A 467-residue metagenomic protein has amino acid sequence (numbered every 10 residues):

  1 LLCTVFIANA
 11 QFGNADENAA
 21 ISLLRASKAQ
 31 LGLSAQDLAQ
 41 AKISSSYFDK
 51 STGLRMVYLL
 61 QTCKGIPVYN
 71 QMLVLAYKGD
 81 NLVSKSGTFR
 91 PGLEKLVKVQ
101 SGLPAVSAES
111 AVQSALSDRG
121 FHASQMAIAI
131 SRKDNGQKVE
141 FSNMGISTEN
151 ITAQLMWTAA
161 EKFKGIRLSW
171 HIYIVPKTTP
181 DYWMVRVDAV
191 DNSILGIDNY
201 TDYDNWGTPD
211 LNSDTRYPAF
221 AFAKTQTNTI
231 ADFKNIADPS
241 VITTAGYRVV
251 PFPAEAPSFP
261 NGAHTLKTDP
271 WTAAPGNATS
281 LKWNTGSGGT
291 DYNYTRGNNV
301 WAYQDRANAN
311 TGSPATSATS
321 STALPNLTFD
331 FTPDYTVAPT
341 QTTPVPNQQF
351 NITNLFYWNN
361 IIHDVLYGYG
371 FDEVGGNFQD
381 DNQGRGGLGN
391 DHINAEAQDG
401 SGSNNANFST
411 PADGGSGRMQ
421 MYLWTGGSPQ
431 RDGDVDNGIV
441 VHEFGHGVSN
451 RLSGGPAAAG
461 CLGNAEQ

Functional and structural regions predicted by a protein language model:
L1-A15: Bacterial Sec-dependent N-terminal signal peptides
F12-A29: Short N-terminal segments immediately surrounding and downstream of signal-peptide cleavage
R25, A29, K64, L116-S124 (+2 more regions): Sec-exported extracytoplasmic/periplasmic mature domains
A26-G79, S86, Q137-V190, Q398-G400: Exposed beta-strand-loop-beta-strand "reactive/processing" segments of non-cytosolic proteins
A35-Q40, A123-A129, E373-G375: Short, surface-exposed acidic
K50-D118, T285-S287, Y292-Q304: Contiguous hydrophobic, core-forming segments of folded domains
F89-A160: Charged, low-complexity helical/coil segments in non-catalytic cytosolic or luminal regions
I146-F163, R167, Y173-P180, S193-Q467: Extracellular zinc-dependent metalloprotease catalytic-domain scaffold
